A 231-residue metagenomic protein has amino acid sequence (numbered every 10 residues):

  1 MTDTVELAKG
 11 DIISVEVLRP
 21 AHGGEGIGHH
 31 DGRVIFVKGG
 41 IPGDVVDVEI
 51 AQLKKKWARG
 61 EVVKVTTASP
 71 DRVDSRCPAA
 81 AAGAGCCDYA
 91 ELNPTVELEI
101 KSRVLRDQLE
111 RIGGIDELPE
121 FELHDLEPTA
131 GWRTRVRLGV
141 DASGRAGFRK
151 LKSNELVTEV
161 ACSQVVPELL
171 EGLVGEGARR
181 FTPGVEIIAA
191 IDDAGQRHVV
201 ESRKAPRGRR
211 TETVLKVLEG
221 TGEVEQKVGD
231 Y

Functional and structural regions predicted by a protein language model:
M1-Y231: Accessory RNA-recognition modules of RNA-modification enzymes
